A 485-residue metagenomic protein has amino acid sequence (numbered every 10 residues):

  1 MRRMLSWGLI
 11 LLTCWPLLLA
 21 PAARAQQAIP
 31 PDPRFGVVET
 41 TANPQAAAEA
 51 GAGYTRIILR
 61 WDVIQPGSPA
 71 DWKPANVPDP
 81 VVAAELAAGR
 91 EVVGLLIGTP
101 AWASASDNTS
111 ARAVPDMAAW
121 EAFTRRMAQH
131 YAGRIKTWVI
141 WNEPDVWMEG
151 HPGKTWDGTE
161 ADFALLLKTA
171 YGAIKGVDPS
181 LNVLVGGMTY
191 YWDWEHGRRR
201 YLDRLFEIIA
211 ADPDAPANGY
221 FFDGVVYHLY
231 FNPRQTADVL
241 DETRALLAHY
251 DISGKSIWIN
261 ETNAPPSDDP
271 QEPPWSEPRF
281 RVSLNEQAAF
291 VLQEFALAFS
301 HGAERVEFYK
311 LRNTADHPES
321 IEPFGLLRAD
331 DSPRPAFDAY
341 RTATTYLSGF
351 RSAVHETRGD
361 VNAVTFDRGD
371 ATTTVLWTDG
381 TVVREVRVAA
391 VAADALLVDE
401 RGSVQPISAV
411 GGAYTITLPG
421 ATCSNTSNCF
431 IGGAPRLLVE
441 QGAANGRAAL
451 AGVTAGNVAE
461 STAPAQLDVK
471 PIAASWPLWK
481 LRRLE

Functional and structural regions predicted by a protein language model:
W7-L18: Bacterial N-terminal signal peptides
A25-T40, A50, A443-E485: Mature N-terminal, pre-catalytic/accessory segment of carbohydrate-active enzymes
A42, A50-A70, P74-F222: Substrate-binding cleft and catalytic face of glycoside hydrolase catalytic domains, especially the flexible beta-alpha
T55, E85, M127, W138 (+8 more regions): Conserved, mostly hydrophobic/aromatic
E160-F295, H301: Noncatalytic carbohydrate-binding groove/subsite architecture in carbohydrate-active enzymes
S267-Y340, E356-R358: Aromatic/acidic polysaccharide-binding cleft in carbohydrate-active enzymes
T357-R401: Carbohydrate-binding surface patches
A409-T454: C-terminal beta-strand-rich structural cap/linker in extracellular carbohydrate-active enzymes
